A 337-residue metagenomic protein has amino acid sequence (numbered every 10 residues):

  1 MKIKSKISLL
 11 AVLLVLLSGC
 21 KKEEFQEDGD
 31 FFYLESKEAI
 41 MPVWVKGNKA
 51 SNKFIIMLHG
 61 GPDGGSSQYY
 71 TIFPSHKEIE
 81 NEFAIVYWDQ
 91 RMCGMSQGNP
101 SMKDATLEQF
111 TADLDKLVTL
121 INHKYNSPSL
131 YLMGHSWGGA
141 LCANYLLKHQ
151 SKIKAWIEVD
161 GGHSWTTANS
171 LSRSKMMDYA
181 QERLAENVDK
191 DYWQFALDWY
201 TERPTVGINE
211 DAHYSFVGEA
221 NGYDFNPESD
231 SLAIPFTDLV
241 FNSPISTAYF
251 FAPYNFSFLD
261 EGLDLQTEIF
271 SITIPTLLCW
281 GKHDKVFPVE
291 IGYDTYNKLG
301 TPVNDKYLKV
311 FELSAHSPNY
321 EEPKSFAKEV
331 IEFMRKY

Functional and structural regions predicted by a protein language model:
G65-S75: The serine-hydrolase catalytic nucleophile loop
I79-Q97: Conserved alpha/beta-hydrolase
Q109-S129: Conserved acidic catalytic loop of the alpha/beta-hydrolase fold
I153-D198: A catalytic-pocket lid/entrance helix-loop region that shapes and gates access to the active site across common
V188-T267, I274: Alpha/beta-hydrolase
I272, L278-W280, D284: Short beta-strand/loop motif that positions the catalytic acidic residue of the alpha/beta-hydrolase fold
K285-I291: Conserved alpha/beta-hydrolase "acid-adjacent" motif
S314-P323: Catalytic histidine-centered segment of alpha/beta-hydrolase-like enzymes
